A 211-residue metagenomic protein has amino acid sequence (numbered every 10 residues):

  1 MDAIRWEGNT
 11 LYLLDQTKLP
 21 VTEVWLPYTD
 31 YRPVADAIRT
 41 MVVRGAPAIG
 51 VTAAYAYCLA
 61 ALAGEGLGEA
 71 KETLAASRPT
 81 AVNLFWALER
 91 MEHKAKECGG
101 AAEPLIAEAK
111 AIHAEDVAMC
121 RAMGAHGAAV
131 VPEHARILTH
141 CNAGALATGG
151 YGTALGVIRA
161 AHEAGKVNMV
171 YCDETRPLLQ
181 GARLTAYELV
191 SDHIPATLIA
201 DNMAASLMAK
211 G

Functional and structural regions predicted by a protein language model:
D2-G99: Long amphipathic alpha-helical segments
A53-A61, L88-M91, G127, A154-A161 (+2 more regions): Buried hydrophobic packing segments
Y55, L74, A143-A145, E174-L179 (+1 more regions): Acidic, glycine-rich active-site loops and adjacent beta-strand->loop/helix elements that engage anionic groups
W86, I137-H140, V170-D173, A196-D201: General beta-strand structural signal in soluble alpha/beta enzymes
L105-T153: Active-site pocket-lining segments that scaffold enzyme catalytic pockets across diverse folds
G149-L198: Glycine-rich phosphate/diphosphate-binding loop of Rossmann-like nucleotide-binding domains
I194-G211: Glycine-rich phosphate-binding loop
